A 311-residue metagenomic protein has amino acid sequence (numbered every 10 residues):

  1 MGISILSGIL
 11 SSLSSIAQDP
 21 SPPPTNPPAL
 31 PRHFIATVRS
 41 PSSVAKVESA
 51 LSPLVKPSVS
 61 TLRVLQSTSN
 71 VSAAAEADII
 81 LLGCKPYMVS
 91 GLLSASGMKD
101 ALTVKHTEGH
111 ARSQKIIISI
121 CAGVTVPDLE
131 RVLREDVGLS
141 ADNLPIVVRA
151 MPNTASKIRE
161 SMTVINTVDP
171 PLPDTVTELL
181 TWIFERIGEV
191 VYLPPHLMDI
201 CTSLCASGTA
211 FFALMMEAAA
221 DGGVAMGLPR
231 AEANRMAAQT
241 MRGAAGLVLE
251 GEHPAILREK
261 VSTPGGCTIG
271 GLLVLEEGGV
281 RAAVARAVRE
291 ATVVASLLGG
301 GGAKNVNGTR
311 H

Functional and structural regions predicted by a protein language model:
M1-E76, E160-S161, V224-A225: NAD(P)+-binding Rossmann beta1-loop-alpha1 motif at the extreme N-terminus of oxidoreductases
G2, V44, A77, V89 (+10 more regions): A general structural signal for well-ordered alpha-helical segments in protein cores
I5, I9, R149-I158, R186-D199 (+1 more regions): Mobile beta-alpha loop/short-helix "lid" or hinge segments that flank ligand
F34, V44, A73, V89 (+3 more regions): Small-residue helix-packing motif on alpha-helices
I35, P41-L51, R63-I165: Rossmann-like NAD(P)(H) cofactor-binding subdomain of soluble oxidoreductases
A50, D128-I146, M162-C201, F211-E250 (+1 more regions): Internal alpha-helical scaffold of NAD(P)-dependent oxidoreductase catalytic cores
T202-A210, R258: A short glycine-threonine-serine/GTX helix/turn-capping micro-motif
R235-H311: NAD(P)-dependent Rossmann-like dehydrogenase/reductase catalytic/cofactor-binding core
